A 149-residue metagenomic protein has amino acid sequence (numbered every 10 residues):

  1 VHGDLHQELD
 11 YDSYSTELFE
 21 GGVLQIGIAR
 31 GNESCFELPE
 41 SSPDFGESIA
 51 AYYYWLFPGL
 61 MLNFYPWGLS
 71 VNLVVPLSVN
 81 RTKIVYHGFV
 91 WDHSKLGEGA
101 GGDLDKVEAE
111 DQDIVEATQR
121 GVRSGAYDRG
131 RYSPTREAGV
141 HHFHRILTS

Functional and structural regions predicted by a protein language model:
V1-S149: C-terminal catalytic domain of Rieske-type non-heme iron oxygenases
